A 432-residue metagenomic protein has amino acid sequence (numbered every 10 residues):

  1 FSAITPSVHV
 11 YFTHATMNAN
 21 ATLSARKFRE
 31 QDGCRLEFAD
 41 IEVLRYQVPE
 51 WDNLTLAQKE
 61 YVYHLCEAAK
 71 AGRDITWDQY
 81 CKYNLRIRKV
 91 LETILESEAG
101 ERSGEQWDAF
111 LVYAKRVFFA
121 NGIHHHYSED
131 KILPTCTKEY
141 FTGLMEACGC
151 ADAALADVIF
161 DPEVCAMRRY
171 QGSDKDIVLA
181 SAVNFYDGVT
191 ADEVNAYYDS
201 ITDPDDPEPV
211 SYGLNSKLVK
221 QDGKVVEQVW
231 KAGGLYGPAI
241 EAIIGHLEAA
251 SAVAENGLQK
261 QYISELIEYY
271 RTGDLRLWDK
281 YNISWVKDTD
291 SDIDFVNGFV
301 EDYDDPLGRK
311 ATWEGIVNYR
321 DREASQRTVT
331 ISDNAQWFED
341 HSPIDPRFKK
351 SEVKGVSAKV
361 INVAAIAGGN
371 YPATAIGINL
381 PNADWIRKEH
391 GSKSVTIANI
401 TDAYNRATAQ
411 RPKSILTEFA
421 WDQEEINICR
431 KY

Functional and structural regions predicted by a protein language model:
R26-E92: N-terminal-proximal low-complexity accessory segments that begin disordered and transition into the first
W51-L54, Y61-V62, A250, I426-Y432: Conserved catalytic-core segments centered on acid/base and nucleophilic motifs
K70, I94-E96, E248-A252: Well-ordered alpha-helical scaffold segments within catalytic/enzyme domains
T93-E105: Post-signal peptide N-terminal segment of secreted/secretory-pathway proteins
F110-C429: Contiguous, non-catalytic segments that form substrate-binding/exosite surfaces or channel walls
